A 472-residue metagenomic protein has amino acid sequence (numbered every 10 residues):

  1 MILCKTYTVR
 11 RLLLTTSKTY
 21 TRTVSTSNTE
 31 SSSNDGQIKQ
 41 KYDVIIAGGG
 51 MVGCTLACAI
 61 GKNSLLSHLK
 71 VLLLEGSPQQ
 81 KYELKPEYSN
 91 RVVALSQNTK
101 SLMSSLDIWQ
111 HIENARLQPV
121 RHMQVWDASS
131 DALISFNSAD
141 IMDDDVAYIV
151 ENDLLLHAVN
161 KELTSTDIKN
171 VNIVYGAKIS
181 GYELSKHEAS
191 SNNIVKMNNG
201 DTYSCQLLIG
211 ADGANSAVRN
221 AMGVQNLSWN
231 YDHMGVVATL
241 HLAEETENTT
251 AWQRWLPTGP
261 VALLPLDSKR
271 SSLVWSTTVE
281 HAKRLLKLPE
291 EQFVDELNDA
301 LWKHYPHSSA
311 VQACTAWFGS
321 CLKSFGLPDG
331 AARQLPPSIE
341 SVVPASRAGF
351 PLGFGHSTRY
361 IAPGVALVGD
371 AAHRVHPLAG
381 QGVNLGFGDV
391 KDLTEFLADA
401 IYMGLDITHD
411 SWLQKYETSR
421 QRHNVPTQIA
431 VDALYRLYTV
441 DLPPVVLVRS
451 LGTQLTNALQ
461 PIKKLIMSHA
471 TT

Functional and structural regions predicted by a protein language model:
M1-Q40: N-terminal mitochondrial targeting presequence
N34-V52, L72: Beta1/beta-strand and adjacent pyrophosphate-binding region of the FAD-binding site in flavoprotein oxidoreductases
I45-A47, G61-R91: Glycine-rich FAD pyrophosphate-binding loop
K85-A128: N-terminal FAD cofactor-binding segment of flavoenzymes
M103, D201-T202, L207-A332, P336 (+3 more regions): Conserved FAD-binding catalytic core of PHBH/FMO-like flavoproteins
A115-A221, L227-T239: Conserved N-terminal helical subregion
A332-Q334, E395-T472: C-terminal helical "tail/cap" subdomain of flavin- and related membrane-associated enzymes
G349-L367, V425-P426, L442-V446: FAD-binding beta-loop-beta segment adjacent to the flavin cofactor pocket
